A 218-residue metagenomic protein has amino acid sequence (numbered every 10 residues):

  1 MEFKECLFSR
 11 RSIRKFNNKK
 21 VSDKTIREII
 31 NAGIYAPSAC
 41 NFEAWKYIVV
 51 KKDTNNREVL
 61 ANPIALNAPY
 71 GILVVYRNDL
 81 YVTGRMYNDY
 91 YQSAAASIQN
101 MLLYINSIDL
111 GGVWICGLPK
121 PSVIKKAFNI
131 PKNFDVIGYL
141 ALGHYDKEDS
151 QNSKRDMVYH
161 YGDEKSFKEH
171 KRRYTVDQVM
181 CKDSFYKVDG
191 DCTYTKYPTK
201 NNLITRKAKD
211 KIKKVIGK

Functional and structural regions predicted by a protein language model:
M1-K218: Acidic, surface-exposed loops and disordered segments
